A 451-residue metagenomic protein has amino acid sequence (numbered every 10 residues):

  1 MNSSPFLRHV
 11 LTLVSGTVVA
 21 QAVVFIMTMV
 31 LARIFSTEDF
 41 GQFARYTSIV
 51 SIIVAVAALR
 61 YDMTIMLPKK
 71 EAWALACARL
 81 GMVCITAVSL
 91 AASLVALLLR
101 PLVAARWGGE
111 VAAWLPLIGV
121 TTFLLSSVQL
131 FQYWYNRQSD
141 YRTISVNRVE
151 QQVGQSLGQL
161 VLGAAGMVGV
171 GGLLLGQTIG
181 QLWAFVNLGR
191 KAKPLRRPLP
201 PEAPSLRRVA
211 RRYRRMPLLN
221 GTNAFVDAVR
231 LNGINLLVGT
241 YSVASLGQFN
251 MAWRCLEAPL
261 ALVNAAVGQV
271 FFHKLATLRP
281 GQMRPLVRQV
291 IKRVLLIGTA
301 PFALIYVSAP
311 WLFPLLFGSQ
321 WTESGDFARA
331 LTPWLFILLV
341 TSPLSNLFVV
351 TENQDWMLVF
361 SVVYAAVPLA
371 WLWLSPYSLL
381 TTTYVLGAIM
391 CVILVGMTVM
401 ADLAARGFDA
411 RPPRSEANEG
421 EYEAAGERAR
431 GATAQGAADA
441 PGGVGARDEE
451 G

Functional and structural regions predicted by a protein language model:
M1-N2, F6, R142, V146-N147 (+5 more regions): Interhelical loop/hinge segments that connect adjacent transmembrane helices in multipass membrane
S4-L59, S93-L97, R215-A244, M390-C391 (+1 more regions): Signature of the first transmembrane helix
S4-Q21, Y46, V50-S51, A55-P101 (+5 more regions): Membrane-water interface segments that mark the loop-to-transmembrane alpha-helix transition
L7, M66-W73, L124-E150, P333-F360: Membrane-interface junctions at transmembrane-helix termini in multi-pass inner-membrane proteins
H9-V24, E150-Q155, G172-K193, P204-F272 (+2 more regions): Transmembrane helical elements of multi-pass membrane transporters/channels
V24, A55-W73, R137, A252 (+2 more regions): Helix-loop junctions and terminal segments of transmembrane helices in multi-pass membrane transport/translocation
T37-Q42, R100-I118, V307-L339: Interfacial segments at transmembrane-helix termini and the short loops linking adjacent helices
A112-G119, S145-R196, V363-V367, L379-A404: Hydrophobic alpha-helical transmembrane segments
